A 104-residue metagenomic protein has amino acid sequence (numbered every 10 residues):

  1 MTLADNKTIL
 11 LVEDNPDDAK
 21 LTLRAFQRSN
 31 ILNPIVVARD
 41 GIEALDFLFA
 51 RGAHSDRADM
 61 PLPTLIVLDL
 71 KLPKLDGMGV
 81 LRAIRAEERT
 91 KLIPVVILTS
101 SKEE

Functional and structural regions predicted by a protein language model:
E13: Conserved acidic carboxylate
L32-R39, D46-L48: Short hydrophobic/Thr-rich beta-strand motif most characteristic of the beta2 strand and flanking loop of CheY-like
V37, L72-L75: Residue-level signal for the "D+5" position in two-component response regulator receiver
D40-E43, P61-T64, D76-R82: Acidic catalytic/metal-coordinating carboxylates
A53-R57, M78-K91: Short amphipathic alpha-helix used as the core "switch/output" element in two-component signaling
D69: Active-site residues of response regulator receiver
P73, R82, E103: The feature encodes the CheY-like receiver
V96-T99: Hydrophobic/aromatic residues positioned on beta-strands within the core alpha/beta folds
